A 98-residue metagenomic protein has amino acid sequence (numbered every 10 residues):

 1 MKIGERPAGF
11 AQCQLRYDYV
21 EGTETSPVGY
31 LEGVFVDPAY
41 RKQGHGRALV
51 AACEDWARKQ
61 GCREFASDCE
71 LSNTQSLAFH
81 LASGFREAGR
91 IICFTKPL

Functional and structural regions predicted by a protein language model:
M1-S26, E32, V50: Acetyl-CoA-dependent GNAT
R16-D18, A39, S72: Short coil/turn motifs at secondary-structure junctions
T25-P38, I92-C93: Conserved acetyl-CoA binding element of GNAT-fold acetyltransferases
Y40, G44-A52: Conserved acetyl-CoA pyrophosphate-binding loop and the N-cap/start of the following alpha-helix in GNAT-like
V50, A57-C69: Conserved GNAT acetyl-CoA-binding A-motif
C62, L81-R90: Conserved acetyl-CoA-binding loop of GNAT-fold acetyltransferases
S67-L77, T95: Conserved beta-strand-loop-alpha-helix junction that forms the acyl-donor binding cleft
R90-L98: Active-site/acyl-donor-binding loops of N-acyltransferases
